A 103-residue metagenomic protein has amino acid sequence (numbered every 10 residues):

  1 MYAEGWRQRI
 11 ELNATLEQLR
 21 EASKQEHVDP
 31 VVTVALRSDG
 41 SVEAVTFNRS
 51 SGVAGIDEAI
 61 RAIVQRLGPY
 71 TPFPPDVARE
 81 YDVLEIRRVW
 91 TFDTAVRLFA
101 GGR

Functional and structural regions predicted by a protein language model:
M1-L19: Acidic, low-complexity proline/glycine/alanine-rich linker and hinge segments
Q8-A14, R37-R49, R61-R103: Conserved "boundary/linchpin" sites in short secondary-structure elements
Q18-S23, D76: Surface-exposed patches in mature extracellular/periplasmic domains of secreted proteins
Q25-V31: Short, small/polar residue-rich loop motifs at catalytic or cofactor-binding pockets
R49-G55: A short acidic/small-residue loop/turn micro-motif
